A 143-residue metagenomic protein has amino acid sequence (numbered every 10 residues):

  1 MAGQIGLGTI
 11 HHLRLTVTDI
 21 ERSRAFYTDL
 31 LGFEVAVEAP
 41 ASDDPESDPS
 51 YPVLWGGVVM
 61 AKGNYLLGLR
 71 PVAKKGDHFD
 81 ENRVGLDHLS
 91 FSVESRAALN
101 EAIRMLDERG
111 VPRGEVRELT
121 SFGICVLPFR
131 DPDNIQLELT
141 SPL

Functional and structural regions predicted by a protein language model:
M1-G3, K74-F79: Short beta-strand/turn micro-motifs at beta-sheet edges
A2-G6, I103-L143: Vicinal oxygen chelate
T9-T18, V58-A61, H78-M105, C125-R130: Vicinal oxygen chelate
T16-L66: Core segments of cupin and vicinal oxygen chelate
R24-A25, N100, L137: Alpha-helical elements of the RecA-like P-loop NTPase motor core of helicases
Y27, A73, I103: Short, flexible helix/strand-to-coil boundary loops that buttress conserved ligand/catalytic motifs in alpha/beta
R70-D77, P142-L143: Acetyl-CoA-dependent GNAT
